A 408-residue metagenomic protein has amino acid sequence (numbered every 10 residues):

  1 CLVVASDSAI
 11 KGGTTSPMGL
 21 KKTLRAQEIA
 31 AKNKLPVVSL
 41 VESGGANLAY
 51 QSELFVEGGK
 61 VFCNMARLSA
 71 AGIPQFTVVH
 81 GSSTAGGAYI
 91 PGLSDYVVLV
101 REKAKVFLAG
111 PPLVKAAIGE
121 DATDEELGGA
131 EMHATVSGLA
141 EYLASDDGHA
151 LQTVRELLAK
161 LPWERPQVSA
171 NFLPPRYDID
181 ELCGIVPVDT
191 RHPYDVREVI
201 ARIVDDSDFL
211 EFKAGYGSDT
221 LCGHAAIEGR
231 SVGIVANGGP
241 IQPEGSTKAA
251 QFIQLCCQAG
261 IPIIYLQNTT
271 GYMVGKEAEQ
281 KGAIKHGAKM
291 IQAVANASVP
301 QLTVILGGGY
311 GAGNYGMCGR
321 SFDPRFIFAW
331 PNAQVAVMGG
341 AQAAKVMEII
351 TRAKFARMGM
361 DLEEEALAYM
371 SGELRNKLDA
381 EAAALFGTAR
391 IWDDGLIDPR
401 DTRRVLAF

Functional and structural regions predicted by a protein language model:
C1-F408: Ligand-binding clefts of soluble mixed alpha/beta catalytic domains
